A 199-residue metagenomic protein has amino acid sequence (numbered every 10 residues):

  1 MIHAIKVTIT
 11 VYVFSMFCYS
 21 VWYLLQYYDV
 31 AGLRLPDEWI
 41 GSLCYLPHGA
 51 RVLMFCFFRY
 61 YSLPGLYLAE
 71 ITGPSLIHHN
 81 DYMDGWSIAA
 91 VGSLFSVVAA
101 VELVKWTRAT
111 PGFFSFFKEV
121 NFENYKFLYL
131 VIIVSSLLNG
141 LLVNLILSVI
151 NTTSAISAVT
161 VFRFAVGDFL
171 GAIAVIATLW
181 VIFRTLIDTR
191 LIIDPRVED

Functional and structural regions predicted by a protein language model:
A4-Y12, M16, S20-L53, H78-P195: Membrane-embedded alpha-helical hairpins and interfacial helices in multi-pass inner-membrane proteins
L46-S62, L66: Generic transmembrane alpha-helix motif of multi-pass integral membrane proteins
S62, S75-L76: Short alpha-helix boundary/capping elements
L66-P74: Small-polar-interrupted transmembrane alpha-helices in polytopic inner-membrane proteins
